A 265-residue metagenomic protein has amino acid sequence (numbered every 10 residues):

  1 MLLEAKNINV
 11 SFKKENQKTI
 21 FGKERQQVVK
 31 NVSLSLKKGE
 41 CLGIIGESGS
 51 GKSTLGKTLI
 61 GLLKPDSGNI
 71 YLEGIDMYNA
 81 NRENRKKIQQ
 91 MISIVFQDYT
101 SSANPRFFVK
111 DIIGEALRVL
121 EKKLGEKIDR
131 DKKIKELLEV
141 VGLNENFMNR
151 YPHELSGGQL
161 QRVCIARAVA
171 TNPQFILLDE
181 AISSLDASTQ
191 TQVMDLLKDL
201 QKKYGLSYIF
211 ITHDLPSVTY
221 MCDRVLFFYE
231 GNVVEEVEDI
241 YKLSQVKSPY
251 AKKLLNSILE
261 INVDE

Functional and structural regions predicted by a protein language model:
I60: Helix-to-loop junction immediately C-terminal to a conserved catalytic motif
G68-D76, I88: Conserved ABC transporter NBD signature motif
I128-N146, L255-N256: Conserved ABC ATPase "signature" region
Y151-L155, Q159: Conserved ABC ATPase signature
N172: Conserved catalytic motifs of ABC-family nucleotide-binding domains
V218-Y220: A short, surface-exposed alpha-helical micro-motif characterized by mixed small hydrophobic and charged/polar residues
